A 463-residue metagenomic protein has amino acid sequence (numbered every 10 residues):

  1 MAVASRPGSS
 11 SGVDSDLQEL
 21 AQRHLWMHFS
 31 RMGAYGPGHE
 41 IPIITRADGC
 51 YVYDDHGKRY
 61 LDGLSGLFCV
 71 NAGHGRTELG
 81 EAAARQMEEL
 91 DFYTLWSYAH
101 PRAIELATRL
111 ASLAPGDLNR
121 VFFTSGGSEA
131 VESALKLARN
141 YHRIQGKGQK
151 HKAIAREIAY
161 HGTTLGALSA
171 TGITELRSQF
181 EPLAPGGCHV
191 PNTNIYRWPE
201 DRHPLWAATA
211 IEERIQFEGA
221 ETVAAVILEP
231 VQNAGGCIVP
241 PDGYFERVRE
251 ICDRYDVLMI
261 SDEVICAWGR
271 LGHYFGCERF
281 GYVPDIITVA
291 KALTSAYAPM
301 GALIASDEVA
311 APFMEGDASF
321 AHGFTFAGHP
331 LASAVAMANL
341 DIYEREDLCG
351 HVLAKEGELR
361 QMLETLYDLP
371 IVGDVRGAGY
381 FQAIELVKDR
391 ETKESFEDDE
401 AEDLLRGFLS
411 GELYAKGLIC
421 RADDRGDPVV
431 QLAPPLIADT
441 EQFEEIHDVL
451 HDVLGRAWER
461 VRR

Functional and structural regions predicted by a protein language model:
A2-R463: Conserved N-terminal phosphate-binding loop of PLP-dependent enzymes in the Aspartate aminotransferase
